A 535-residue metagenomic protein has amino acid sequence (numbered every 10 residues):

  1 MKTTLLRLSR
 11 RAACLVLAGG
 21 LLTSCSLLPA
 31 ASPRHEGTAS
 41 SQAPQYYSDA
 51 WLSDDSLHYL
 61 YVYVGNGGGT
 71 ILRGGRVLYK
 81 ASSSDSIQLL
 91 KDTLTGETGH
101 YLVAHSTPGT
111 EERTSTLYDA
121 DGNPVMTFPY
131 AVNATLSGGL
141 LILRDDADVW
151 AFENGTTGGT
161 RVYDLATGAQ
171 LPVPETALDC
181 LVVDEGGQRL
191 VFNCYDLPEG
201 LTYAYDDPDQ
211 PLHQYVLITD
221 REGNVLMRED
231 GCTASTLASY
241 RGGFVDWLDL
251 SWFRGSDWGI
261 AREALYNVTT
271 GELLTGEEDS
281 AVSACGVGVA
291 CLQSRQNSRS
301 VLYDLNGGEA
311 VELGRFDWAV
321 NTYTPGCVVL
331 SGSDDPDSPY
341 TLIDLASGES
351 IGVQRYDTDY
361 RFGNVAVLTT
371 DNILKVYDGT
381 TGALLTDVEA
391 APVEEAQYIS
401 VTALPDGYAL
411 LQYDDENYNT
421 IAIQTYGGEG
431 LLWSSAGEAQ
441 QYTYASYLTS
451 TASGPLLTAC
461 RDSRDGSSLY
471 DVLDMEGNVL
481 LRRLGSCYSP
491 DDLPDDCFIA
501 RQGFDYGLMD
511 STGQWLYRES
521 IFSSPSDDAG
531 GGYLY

Functional and structural regions predicted by a protein language model:
K2-A13: Bacterial N-terminal signal peptides that target proteins for export
T23-S24: C-terminal motif of bacterial Sec signal peptides marking the signal peptidase cleavage site
L27: Short, conserved catalytic or interaction motifs in soluble domains
P33-Y535: Residue-level detector of conserved, function-critical positions
